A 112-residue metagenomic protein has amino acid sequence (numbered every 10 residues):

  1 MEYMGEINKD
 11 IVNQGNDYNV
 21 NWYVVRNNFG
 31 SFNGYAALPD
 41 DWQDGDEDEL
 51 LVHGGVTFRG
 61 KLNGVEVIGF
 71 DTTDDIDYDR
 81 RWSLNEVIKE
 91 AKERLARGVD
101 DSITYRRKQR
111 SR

Functional and structural regions predicted by a protein language model:
M1-S111: Catalytic phosphate/metal-binding cores of nucleic-acid and nucleotide-processing enzymes, i.e., regions that mediate
